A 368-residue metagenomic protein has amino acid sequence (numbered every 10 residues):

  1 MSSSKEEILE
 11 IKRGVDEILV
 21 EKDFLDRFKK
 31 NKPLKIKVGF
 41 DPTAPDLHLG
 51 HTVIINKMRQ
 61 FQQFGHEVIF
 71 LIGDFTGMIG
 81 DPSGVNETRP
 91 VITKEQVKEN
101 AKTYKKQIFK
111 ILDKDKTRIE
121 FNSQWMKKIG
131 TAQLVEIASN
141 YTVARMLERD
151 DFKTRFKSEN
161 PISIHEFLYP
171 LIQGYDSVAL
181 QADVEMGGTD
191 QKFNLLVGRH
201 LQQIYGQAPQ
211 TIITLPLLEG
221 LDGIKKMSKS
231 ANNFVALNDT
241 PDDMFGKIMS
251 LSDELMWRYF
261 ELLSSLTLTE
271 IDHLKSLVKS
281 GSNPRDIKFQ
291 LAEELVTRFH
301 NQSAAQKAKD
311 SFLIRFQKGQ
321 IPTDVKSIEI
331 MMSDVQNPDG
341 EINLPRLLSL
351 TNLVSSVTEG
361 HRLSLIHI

Functional and structural regions predicted by a protein language model:
M1-K29: N- or domain-start disorder-to-order transition segments that initiate the globular core
V15, V91-K94, K98-G223: Divalent-metal (Mg2+/Mn2+/Ca2+)-assisted nucleotide/phosphate chemistry catalytic cores
E21-D81, V184-K192, G198: N-terminal catalytic cores of NTP/NDP-binding nucleotidyl/phosphoryl-transfer enzymes
N31-G39, V68, Y169-A179, D239 (+1 more regions): Short, hydrophobic/aliphatic alpha-helical segments
L49-G50, F193, T240, I287: A generic structural signal for residues located within well-ordered alpha-helices of large catalytic or ligand-binding
G77-I92, Q107: Active-site-proximal loop->helix
L201-I366: Conserved nucleotide- and phosphate/pyrophosphate-binding catalytic cores in adenylate/nucleotidyl-handling enzymes
